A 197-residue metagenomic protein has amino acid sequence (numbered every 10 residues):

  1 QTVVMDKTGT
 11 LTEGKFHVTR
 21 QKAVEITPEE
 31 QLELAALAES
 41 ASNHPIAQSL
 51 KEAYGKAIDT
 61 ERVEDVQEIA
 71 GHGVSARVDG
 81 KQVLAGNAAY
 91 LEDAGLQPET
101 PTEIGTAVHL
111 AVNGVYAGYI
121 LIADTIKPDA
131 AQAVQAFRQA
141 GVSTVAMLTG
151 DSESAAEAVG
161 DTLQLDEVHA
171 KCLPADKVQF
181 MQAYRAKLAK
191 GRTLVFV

Functional and structural regions predicted by a protein language model:
Q1-V197: Cytosolic catalytic headpiece
